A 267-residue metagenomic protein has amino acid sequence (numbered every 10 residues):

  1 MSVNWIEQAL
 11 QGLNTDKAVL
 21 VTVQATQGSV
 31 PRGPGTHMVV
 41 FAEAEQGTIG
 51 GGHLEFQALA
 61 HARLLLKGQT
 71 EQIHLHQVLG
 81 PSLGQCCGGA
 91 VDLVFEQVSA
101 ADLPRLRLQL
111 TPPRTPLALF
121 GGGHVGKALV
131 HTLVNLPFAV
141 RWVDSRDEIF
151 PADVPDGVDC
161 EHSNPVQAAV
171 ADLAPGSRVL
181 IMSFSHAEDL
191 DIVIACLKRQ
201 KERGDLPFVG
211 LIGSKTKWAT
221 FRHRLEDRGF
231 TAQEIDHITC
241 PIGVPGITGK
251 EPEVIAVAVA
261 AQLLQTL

Functional and structural regions predicted by a protein language model:
M1-E161, A171-G176, H223, Q262-T266: Segments forming oxygen-rich coordination pockets for charged ligands
L66, L133, C196-Q200, L225-G229: Active-site catalytic pocket residues across diverse enzymes, especially alpha/beta-hydrolases
G123-H124, A187, T216: Residue-level detector of alpha-helix initiation sites
S145-E148, S185, S214-K215: Short, ordered loop/turn segments at secondary-structure junctions
V166-V170: Short loop/turn elements that flank and shape the SAM/SAH-binding pocket of Class I
R178, M182, I194-R224: ADP-ribose/adenylate-binding Rossmann-like module
A187-E188, I194: Cytosolic regulatory regions of ion transport systems
I212-L267: Adenosine-phosphate binding glycine-rich loop
